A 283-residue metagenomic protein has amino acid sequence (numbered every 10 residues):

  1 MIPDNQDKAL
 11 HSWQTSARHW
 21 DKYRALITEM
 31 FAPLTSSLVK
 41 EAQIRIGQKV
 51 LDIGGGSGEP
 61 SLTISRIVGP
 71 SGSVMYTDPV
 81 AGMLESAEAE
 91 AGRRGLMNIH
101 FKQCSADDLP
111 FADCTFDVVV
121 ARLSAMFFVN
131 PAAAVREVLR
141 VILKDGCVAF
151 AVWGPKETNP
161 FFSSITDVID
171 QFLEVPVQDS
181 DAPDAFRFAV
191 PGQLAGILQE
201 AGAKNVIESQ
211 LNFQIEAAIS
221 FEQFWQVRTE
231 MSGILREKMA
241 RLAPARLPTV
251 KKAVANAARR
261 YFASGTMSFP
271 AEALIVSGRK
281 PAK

Functional and structural regions predicted by a protein language model:
M1-Q48, E59-T63, M83-S86, R93-R94 (+1 more regions): Conserved class I S-adenosyl-L-methionine
I2-A9, Y23-F31, S57-E59, T63 (+1 more regions): Conserved Class I S-adenosyl-L-methionine
K49-L109, A133: Class I SAM-dependent methyltransferase SAM/SAH-binding core
V68-G69, F128-V129, I142-K144: Helix-to-beta-strand junctions that scaffold the AdoMet/dcAdoMet cofactor pocket in Class I SAM-dependent enzymes
D107-V118: A short acidic, Gly/Pro-enriched loop at the edge of an enzyme's catalytic core that lines a small-molecule cofactor
D117-P131, G154: A short SAM/SAH-binding and catalytic strip from SAM-dependent methyltransferases
A132-C147: A short glycine-rich, Lys/Arg-flanked "PGG" loop and its adjoining helix->strand segment in the class I
C147-E174: Conserved class I S-adenosyl-L-methionine
